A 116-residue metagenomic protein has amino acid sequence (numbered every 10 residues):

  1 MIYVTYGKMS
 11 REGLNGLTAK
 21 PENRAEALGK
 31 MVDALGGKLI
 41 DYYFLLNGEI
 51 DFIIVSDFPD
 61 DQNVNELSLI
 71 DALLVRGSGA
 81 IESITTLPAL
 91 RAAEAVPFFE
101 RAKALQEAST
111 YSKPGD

Functional and structural regions predicted by a protein language model:
M1-A34, K38-I40, F44-I50, D61-N65 (+1 more regions): Short S/T/G/P-rich N-terminal loop/turn motif that feeds into the first structured element of a domain
D51-V55: Histidine-centered divalent-metal-coordination microenvironment in nucleic-acid enzymes
D57-P88: An amphipathic, aromatic/His-enriched active-site/gating alpha helix that lines ligand/cofactor pockets
